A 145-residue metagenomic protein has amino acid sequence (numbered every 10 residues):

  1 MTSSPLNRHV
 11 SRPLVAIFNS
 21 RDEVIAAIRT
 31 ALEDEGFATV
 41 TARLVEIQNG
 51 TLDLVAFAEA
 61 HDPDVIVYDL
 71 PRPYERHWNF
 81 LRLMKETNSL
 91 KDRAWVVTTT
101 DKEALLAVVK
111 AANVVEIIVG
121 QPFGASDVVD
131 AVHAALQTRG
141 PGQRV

Functional and structural regions predicted by a protein language model:
M1-A38, S89, G124-V145: Non-catalytic signal-transmission and effector/linker regions of two-component phosphorelay proteins
R21-V24, L70-R76, K102-A104, A125: Short acidic, S/G/P-rich loop/turn micro-motifs used as interaction or catalytic elements
G36-N49: Short hydrophobic/Thr-rich beta-strand motif most characteristic of the beta2 strand and flanking loop of CheY-like
N49-L54, D64-N88: Conserved phosphotransfer microenvironments
I66, K91-A104: A short, hydrophobic beta-strand element within the central beta-sheet of small alpha/beta folds
N79, T99-I118: Alpha4 helix (beta4-alpha4-beta5 surface) of REC/receiver domains from two-component response regulators
